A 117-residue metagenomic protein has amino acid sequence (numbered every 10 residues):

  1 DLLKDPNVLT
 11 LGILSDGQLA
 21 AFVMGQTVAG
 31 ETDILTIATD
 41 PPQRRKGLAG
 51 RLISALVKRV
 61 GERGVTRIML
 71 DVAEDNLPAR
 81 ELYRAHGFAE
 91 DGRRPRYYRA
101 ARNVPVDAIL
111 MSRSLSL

Functional and structural regions predicted by a protein language model:
D1-K46, G50-R59, R63, R96 (+1 more regions): Acetyl-CoA-dependent GNAT
T39, A73-E74: Short amphipathic helical patch at the helix-1/turn junction of helix-turn-helix
K46, I68-M69: A generic secondary-structure micro-motif detector that highlights 1-2 residue hydrophobic/ambivalent hotspots embedded
A49, I53, D75-A79, R96-R102: Short glycine/proline-centered loop/turn elements that form peptide/ligand docking sites
R63, E81, A85-H86: Structural motif
M69-D71, R84, A89-V106: Conserved catalytic-core motifs of GNAT/GCN5-like acyltransferases
I109: Terminal helix-turn-helix DNA-binding modules in bacterial transcription factors
